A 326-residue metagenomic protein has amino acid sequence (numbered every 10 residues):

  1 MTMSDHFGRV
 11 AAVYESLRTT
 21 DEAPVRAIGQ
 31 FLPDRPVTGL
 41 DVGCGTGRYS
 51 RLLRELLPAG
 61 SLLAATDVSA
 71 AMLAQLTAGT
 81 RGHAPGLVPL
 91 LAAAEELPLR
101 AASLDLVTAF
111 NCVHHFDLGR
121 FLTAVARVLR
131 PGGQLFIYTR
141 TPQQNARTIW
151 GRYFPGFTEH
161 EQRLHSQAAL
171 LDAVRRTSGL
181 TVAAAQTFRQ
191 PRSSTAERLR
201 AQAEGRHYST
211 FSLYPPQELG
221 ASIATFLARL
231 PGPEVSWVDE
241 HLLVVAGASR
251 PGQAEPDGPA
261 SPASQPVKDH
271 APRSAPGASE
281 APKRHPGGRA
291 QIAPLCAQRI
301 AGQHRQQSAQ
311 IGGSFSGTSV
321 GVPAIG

Functional and structural regions predicted by a protein language model:
M1-V37, R48-L52: Conserved class I S-adenosyl-L-methionine
L40-V42, T46-E96: Class I SAM-dependent methyltransferase SAM/SAH-binding core
T46, S178, A183-G258, P262: Conserved Class I S-adenosyl-L-methionine
A59, L129-Q134: Short glycine-dipeptide loop
T108: A conserved beta-strand element that flanks and buttresses the S-adenosyl-L-methionine
R120-P131: A short glycine-rich, Lys/Arg-flanked "PGG" loop and its adjoining helix->strand segment in the class I
F136-H165: Conserved class I S-adenosyl-L-methionine
R163-S178: Short alpha-helix
